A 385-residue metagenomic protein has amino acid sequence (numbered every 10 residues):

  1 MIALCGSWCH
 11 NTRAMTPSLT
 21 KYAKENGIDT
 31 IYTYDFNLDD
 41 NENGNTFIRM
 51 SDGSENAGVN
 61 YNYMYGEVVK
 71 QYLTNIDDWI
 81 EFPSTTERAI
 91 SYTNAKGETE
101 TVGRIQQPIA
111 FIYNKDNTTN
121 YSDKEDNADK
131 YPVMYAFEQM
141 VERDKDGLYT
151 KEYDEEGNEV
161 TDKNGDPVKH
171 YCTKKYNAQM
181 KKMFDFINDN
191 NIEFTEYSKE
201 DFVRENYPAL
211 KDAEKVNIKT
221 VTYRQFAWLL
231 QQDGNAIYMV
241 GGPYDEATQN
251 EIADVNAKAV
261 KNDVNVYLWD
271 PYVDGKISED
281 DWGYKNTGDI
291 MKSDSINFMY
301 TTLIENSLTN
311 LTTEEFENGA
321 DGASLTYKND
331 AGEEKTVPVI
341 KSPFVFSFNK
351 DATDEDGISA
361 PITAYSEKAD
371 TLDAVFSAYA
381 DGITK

Functional and structural regions predicted by a protein language model:
M1-D39, A227-G275: Local sequence-structure signature of Cys/Sec-based thiol-disulfide redox active-site neighborhoods
H10-K21, Y63-Q71, N75, K175-K182 (+6 more regions): Extracytoplasmic/secreted proteins, especially bacterial periplasmic and envelope-associated proteins
N11, N41-E42, T118-S122, E246-A247 (+2 more regions): Short catalytic/ligand-binding loop motif for oxyanion handling, primarily in non-cytosolic enzymes, centered on
I28-I90, D263-E314, N318-G319, L325: Thiol-based oxidoreductase modules, predominantly thioredoxin-like and allied folds used for disulfide exchange
A95-T99, K328-K335: Short, P/G- and charge-enriched loop/turn segments at secondary-structure junctions
E100-F194, K335-K385: Non-catalytic, surface beta->alpha helical segment in thiol-disulfide oxidoreductase systems
A178-K181, D185-Q225: N-terminal "domain-start" segment that seeds a small globular fold
N318-A331, P338: Long compositionally biased, domain-poor regions of proteins
